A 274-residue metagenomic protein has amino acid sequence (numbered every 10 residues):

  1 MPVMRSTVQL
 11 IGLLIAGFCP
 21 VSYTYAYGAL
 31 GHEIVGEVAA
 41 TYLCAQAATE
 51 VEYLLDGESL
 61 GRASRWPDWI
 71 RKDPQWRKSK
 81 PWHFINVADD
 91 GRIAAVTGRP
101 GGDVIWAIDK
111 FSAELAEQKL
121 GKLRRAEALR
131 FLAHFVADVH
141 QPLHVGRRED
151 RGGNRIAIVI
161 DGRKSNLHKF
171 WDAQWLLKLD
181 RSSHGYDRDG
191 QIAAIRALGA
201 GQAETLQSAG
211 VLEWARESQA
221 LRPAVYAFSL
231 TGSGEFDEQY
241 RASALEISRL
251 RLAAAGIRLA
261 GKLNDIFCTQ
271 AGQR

Functional and structural regions predicted by a protein language model:
M1-T7: Positively charged n-region of N-terminal signal peptides that target proteins for export
Q9-P20: Bacterial N-terminal signal peptides
S22-F135, P142-R274: N-terminal, motif-rich segments that launch catalysis or mediate targeting to/interaction with membranes, typified by
